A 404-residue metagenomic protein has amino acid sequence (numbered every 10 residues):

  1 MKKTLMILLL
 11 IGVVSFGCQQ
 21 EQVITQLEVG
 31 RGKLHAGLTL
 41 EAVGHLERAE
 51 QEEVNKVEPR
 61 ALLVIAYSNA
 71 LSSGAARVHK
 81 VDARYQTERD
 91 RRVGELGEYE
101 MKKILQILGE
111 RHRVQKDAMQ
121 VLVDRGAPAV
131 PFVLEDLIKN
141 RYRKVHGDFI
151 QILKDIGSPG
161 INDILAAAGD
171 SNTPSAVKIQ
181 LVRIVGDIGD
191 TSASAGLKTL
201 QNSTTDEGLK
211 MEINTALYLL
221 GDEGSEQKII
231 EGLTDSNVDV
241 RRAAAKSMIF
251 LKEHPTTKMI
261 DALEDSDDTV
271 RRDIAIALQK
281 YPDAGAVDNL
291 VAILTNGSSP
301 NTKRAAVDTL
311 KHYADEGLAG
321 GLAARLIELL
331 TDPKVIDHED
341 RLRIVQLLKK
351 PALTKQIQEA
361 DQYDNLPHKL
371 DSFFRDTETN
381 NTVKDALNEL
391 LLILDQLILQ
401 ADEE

Functional and structural regions predicted by a protein language model:
M1-T4: Positively charged n-region of N-terminal signal peptides that target proteins for export
I7-S15: Bacterial N-terminal signal peptides
C18-K116: N-terminal leader/linker segments that initiate helical-solenoid repeat arrays
V23, V57-E58, V130, I161 (+4 more regions): Helix-start (N-cap) detector for alpha-helical repeat units in TPR-like alpha-solenoids, especially tetratricopeptide
A42, A76-V78, I161, S194 (+3 more regions): Solenoid-repeat scaffolds in large eukaryotic assemblies
G44, R48, A61-I65, R84-G94 (+16 more regions): Structural detector for internal amphipathic alpha-helices that build alpha-solenoid repeat scaffolds
K103-E110, F132-R141, D163-S171, G196-T204 (+5 more regions): Alpha-solenoid HEAT/Armadillo-like helical repeat scaffolds in large eukaryotic proteins
Q362-E404: Terminal, low-structured helical/coil segments at or just beyond the last alpha-helical repeat
